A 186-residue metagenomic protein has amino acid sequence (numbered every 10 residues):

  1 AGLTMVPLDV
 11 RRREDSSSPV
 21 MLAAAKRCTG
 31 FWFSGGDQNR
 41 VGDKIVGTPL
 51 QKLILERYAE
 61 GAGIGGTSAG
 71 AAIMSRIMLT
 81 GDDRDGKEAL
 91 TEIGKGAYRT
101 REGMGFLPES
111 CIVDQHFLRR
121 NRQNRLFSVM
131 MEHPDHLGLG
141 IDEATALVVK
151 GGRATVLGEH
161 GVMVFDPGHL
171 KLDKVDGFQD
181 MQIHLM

Functional and structural regions predicted by a protein language model:
A1, M78-T80, R84-M186: C-terminal and late-domain segments of enzyme folds
A1-S34: N-terminal beta1-alpha1 cap of cysteine-dependent amidohydrolase-like domains
V6-D9, W32-F33, I64-T67, G138-I141: General beta-strand structural signal in soluble alpha/beta enzymes
R12-E14, D37-R40, G70-I73, L79-T80 (+2 more regions): Solvent-exposed loop/turn segments at secondary-structure junctions within structured extracellular/periplasmic domains
A24-R27, P49-G61: Catalytic-core regions built around general acid/base machinery
S34-G35, Y58-M78: Catalytic nucleophile loop
Q38-T48: Glycine/threonine-rich flexible loop motifs
G47-Q51, D82-D83: Glycine-rich, phosphate-binding/catalytic loops in enzymes
